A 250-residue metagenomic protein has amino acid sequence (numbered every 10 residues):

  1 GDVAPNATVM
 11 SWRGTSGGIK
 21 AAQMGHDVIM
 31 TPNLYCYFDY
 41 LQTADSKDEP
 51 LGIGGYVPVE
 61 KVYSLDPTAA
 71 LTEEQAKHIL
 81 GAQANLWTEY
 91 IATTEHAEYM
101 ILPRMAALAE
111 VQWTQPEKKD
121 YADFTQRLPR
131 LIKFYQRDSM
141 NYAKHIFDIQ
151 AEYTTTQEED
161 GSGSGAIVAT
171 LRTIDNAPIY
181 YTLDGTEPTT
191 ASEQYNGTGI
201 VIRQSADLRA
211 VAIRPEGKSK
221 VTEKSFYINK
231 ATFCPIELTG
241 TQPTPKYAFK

Functional and structural regions predicted by a protein language model:
D2-A7, R13-E159, S164-G165: Flexible, acidic glycine-rich loops studded with aromatic residues
T125-F249: Short, compositionally stereotyped local motifs that mark structural "simplifiers"
